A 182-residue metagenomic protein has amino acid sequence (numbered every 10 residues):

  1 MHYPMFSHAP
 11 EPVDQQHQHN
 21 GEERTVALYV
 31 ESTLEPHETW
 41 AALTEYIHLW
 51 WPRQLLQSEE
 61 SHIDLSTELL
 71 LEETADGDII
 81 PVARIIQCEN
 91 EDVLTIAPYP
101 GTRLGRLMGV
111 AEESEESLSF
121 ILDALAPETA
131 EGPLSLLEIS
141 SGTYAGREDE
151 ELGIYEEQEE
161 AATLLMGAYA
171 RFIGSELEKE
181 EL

Functional and structural regions predicted by a protein language model:
M1-H62: Hydrophobic ligand-binding cavity/cleft-lining segments
Y3-E11, Y46, A97-R103, S140-Y144: Generic short beta-strand segments
A9-V13, E60, G167-L182: Short, highly charged C-terminal tails/helix-capping segments
E23-E31, I80, V93, S117 (+1 more regions): Intrinsic-disorder/low-complexity, polar/charged segments enriched in Ser/Thr/Lys/Arg/Asp/Glu/Gln
A27-L28, E45-V93, E181: Short beta-edge strand/loop motif at the mouth of beta-sheet-based domains
T33-H37, I86-L94, L122-L136: A short, structured loop/turn motif at beta-sheet edges
T39-L43, I85, I96, L137-I139 (+2 more regions): Hydrophobic pocket/interface hotspot
R103-L164, L177-L182: Beta-strand/loop substructures that line and gate deep hydrophobic ligand-binding cavities in soluble
